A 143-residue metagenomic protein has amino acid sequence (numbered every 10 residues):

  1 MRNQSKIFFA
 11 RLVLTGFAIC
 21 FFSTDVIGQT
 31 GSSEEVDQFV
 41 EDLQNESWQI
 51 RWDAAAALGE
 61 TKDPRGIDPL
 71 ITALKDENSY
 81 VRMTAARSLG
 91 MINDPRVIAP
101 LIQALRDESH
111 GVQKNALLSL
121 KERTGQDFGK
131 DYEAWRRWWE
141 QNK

Functional and structural regions predicted by a protein language model:
R2-V13: Bacterial N-terminal signal peptides that target proteins for export
R11-F21, D25: Bacterial N-terminal signal peptides
Q29-D42, D63-K75, D94-R106, F128-R136: Amphipathic alpha-helical scaffolding segments comprising HEAT/armadillo-like alpha-solenoid repeats
E46-S47, E77-N78, E108-S109: Short inter-helical turns and helix N-cap capping residues of alpha-solenoid HEAT/ARM repeat scaffolds
H110-N142: Leucine-rich solenoid repeat scaffolds
